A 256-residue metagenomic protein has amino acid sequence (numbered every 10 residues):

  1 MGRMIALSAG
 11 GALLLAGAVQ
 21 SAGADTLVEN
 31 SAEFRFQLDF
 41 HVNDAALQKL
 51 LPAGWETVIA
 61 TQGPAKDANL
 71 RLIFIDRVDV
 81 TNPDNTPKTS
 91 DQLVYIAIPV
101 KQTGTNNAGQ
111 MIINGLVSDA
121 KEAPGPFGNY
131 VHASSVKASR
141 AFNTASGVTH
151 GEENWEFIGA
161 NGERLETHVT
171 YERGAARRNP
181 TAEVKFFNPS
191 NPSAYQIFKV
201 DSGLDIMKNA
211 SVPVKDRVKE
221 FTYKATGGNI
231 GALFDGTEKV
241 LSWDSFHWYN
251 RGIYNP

Functional and structural regions predicted by a protein language model:
M1-I5: Bacterial Sec-dependent N-terminal signal peptides
A6-G17: Bacterial N-terminal signal peptides
L7, L38, L72-I75, I96-I98 (+2 more regions): Generic structural hydrophobic/aromatic packing signal, biased to beta-strands
A18-A24: Sec/Tat signal peptide C-region and signal peptidase I cleavage site
D25-V78, M207-T226, L233-E238, W243 (+1 more regions): N-terminal domain-onset segments
R77-F157: Aromatic- and glycine-enriched beta-alpha-beta binding-site module
H132-P256: Interaction-surface and assembly-scaffold signal
